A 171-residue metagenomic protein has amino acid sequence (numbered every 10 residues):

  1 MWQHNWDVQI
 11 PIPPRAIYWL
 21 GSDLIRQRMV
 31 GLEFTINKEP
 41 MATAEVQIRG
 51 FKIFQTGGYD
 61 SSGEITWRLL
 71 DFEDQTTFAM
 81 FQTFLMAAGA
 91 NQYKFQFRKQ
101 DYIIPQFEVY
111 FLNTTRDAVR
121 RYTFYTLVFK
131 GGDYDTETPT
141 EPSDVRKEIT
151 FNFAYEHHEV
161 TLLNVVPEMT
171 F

Functional and structural regions predicted by a protein language model:
M1-K38, T161-F171: Polar/acidic, low-complexity leader/linker segments enriched in S/T/G and N/D
I12, K38-P40, L69-E73: Short glycine-rich, polar/acidic loop-and-turn segments at beta strand-coil junctions
I17-Q27, S62-T66, F107-Y110: Short low-complexity stretches enriched in small and charged residues
R26-I48, Y102-E159: Short beta-strand and beta-hairpin "edge-sheet" elements
Q47-G57, R68, N91-F97: Short secondary-structure capping micro-motifs at structural edges
F54-T77, D144-H158: Oligomerization/assembly interface segments of phage tail-like spikes and tubes
E73-T76, Q82-F97, D144-E148, N152-A154 (+1 more regions): Flexible assembly/topogenesis modules
Q75-T123: Acidic, glycine-rich loop-and-strand cores that form catalytic or ligand-binding grooves in diverse globular domains
